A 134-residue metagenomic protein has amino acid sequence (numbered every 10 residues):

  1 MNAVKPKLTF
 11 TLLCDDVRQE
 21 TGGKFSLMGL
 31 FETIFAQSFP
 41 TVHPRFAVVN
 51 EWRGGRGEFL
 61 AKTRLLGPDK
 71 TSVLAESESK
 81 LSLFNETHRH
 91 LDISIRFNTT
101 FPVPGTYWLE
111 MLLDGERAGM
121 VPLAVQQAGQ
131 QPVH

Functional and structural regions predicted by a protein language model:
N2-H134: Contiguous segments within soluble domain cores/interaction surfaces
